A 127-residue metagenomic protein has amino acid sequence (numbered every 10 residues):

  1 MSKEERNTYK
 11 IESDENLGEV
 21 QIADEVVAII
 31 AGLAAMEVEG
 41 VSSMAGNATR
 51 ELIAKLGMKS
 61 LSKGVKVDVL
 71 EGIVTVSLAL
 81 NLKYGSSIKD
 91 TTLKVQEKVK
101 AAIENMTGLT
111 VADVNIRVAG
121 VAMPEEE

Functional and structural regions predicted by a protein language model:
S2-L82, V111-N115, A119, E125-E127: Contiguous, often N-terminal, cationic amphipathic patches that form binding interfaces
L82-I88: A generic structural motif
I88-T107: Short, non-transmembrane amphipathic alpha-helical segments
